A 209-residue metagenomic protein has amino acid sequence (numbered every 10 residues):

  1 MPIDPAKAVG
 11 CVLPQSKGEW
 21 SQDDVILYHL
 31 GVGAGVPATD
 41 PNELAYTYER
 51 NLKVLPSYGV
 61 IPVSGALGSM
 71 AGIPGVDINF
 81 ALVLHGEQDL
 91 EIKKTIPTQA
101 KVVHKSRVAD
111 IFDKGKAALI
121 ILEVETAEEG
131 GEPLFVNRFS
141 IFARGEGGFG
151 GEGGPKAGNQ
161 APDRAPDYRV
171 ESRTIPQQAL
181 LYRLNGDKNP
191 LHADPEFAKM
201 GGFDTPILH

Functional and structural regions predicted by a protein language model:
M1-K101: Hydrophobic, proline/glycine-rich low-complexity stretches
M1-P14, S64-A66, V83-R173: HotDog/MaoC-like acyl-thioester-processing domains
P2-T47, A157-H209: A contiguous, surface-exposed recognition patch within enzymatic or periplasmic domains that forms
A71-I73, E146-F149, Y182-K188: Short, functional N-terminal and low-complexity linear motifs
